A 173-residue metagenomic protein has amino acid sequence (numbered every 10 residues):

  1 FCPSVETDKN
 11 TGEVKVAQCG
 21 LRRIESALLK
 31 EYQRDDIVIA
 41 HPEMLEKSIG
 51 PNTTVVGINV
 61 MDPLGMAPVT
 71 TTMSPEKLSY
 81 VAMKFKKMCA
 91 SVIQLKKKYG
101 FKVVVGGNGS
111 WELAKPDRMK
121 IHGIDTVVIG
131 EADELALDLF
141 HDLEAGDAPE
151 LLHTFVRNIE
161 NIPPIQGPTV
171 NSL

Functional and structural regions predicted by a protein language model:
F1-T7, T70-P75: Charged, glycine/proline-rich intrinsically disordered loops and linkers
C2-E31: Short, charged N-terminal beta->alpha structural module
G20, I39-G167: Glycine-rich beta-alpha loop elements in corrinoid/cobalamin-binding modules across cobalamin-dependent enzymes
Y32-I39: A generic structural motif
T169-L173: Canonical Radical SAM [4Fe-4S] cluster-binding loop centered on the CxxxCxxC motif and its immediate flanking residues
